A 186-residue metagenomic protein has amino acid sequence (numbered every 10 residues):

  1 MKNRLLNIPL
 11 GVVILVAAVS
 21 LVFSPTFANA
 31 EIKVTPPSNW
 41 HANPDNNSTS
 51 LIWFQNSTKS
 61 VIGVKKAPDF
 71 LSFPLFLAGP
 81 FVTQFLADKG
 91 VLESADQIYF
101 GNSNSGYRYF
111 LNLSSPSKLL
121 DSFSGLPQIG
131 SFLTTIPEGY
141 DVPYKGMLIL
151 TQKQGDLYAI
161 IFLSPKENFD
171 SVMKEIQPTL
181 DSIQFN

Functional and structural regions predicted by a protein language model:
M1-V13: N-terminal Sec-pathway targeting helices
V12-S20: Bacterial N-terminal signal peptides
V19, F23, N56-K59: Intrinsically disordered, low-complexity segments enriched in Ser/Pro/Gly/Ala and basic residues
V22-E31: Sec-dependent signal peptide cleavage junction
I32, P37-W40, K153-N186: Surface-exposed amphipathic alpha-helical segments
N46-K153, L157: Conserved polar/disulfide-associated segments of primarily extracytoplasmic proteins
